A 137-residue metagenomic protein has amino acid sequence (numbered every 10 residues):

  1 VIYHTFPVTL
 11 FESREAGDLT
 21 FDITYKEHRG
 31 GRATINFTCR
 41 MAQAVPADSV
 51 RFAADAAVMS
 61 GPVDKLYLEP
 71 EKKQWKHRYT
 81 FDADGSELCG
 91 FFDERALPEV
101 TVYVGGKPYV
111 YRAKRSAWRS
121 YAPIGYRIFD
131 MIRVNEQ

Functional and structural regions predicted by a protein language model:
V1-Q137: A generic "folded-domain core" signal
